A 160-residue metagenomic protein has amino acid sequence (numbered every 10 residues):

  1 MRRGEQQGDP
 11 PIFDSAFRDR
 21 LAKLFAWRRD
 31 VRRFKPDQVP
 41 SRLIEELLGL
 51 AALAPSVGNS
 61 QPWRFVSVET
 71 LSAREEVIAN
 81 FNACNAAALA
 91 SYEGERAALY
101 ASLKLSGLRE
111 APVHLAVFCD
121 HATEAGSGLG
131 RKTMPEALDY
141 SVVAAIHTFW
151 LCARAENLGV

Functional and structural regions predicted by a protein language model:
M1-E46, L50, Q61: Specificity-determining recognition surfaces
G49, A54-S56, Q61-V66, H147-T148: Short beta-strand segments
Q61-V142: Glycine/small-residue-rich phosphate/adenosyl-binding loop
G107, L151-C152: Hydrophobic/aromatic ligand-binding patch that stacks against planar heteroaromatic rings of cofactors or nucleotides
S141-F149: An amphipathic alpha-helical micro-motif enriched in hydrophobic residues with embedded/adjacent acidic residues
A153-V160: Short conserved catalytic/interaction loops centered on acidic-Pro-aromatic/His motifs
